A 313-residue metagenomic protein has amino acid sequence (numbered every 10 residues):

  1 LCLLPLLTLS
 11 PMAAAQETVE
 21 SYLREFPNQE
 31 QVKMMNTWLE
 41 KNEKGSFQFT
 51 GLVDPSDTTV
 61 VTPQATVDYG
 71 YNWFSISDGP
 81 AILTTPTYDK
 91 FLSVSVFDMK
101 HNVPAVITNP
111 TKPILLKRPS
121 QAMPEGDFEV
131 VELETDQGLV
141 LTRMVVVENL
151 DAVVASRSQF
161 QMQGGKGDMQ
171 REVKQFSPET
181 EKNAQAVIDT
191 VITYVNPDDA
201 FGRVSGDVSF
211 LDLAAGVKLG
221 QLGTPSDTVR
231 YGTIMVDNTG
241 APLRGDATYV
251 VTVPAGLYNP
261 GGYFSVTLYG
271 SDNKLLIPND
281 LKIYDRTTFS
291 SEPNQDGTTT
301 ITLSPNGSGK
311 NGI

Functional and structural regions predicted by a protein language model:
C2-L3, A13: Cleavable N-terminal signal peptides
L9-P11: N-terminal signal peptide c-region/cleavage motif recognized by signal peptidases
A15-I313: A compositional/structural signature for long, glycine/proline-rich flexible linkers and loops on extracytoplasmic
